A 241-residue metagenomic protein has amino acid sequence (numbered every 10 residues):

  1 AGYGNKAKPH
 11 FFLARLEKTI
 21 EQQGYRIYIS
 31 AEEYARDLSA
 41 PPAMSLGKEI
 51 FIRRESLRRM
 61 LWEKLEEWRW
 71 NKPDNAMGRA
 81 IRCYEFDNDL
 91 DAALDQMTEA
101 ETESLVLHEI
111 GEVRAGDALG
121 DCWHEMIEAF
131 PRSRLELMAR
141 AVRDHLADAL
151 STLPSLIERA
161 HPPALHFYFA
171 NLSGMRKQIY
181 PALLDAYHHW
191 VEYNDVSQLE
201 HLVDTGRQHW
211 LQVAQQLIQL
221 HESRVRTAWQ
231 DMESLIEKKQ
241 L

Functional and structural regions predicted by a protein language model:
A1-P41: Extended, Lys/Arg-enriched charged tracts that mediate electrostatic binding to polyanionic substrates
P9-Y25, E85, D89, A93 (+1 more regions): Extended, charge-rich intrinsically disordered regulatory tails
S30-E99: Active-site scaffold of zinc-dependent metalloenzymes
A92-S104, S133-A141: Short, charged/polar micro-motifs that form catalytic or ligand-binding hotspots
T98, T152-L241: Long, well-structured alpha-helical subdomains associated with metal-dependent extracellular/ecto-lumenal hydrolases
A100-D117: Active-site recognition of the HExxH zinc-binding catalytic motif
V113-D144: Post-HEXXH active-site segment of zinc metalloproteases
R140-L156: An active-site-proximal "capping" alpha-helix that borders the catalytic cofactor pocket
